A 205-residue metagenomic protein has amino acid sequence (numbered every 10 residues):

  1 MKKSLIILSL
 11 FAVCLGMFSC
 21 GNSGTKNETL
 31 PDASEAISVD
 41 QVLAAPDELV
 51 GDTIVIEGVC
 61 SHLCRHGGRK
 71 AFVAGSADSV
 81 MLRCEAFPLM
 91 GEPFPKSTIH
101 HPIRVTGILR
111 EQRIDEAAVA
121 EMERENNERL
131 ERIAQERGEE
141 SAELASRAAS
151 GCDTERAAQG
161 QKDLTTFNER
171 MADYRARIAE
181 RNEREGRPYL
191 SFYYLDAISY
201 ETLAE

Functional and structural regions predicted by a protein language model:
M1-S19: Sec-dependent bacterial lipoprotein signal peptides
C20-E205: OB-fold and OB-like single-stranded nucleic-acid-recognition modules and their adjacent interaction interfaces
